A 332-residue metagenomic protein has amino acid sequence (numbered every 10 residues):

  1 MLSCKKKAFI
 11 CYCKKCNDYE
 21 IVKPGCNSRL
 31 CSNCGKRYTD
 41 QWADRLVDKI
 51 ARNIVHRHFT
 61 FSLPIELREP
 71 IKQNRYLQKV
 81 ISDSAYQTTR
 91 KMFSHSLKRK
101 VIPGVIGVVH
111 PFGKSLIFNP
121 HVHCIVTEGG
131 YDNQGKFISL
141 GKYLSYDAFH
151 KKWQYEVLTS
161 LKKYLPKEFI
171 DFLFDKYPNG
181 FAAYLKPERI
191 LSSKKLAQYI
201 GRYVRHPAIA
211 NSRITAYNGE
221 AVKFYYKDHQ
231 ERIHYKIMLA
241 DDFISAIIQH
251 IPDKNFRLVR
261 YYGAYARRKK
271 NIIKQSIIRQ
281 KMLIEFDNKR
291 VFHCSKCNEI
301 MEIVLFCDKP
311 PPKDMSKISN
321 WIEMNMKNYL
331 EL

Functional and structural regions predicted by a protein language model:
M1-L332: Beta->alpha loop/short-helix hinge microenvironment recognizer with preference for catalytic Tyr/His contexts
